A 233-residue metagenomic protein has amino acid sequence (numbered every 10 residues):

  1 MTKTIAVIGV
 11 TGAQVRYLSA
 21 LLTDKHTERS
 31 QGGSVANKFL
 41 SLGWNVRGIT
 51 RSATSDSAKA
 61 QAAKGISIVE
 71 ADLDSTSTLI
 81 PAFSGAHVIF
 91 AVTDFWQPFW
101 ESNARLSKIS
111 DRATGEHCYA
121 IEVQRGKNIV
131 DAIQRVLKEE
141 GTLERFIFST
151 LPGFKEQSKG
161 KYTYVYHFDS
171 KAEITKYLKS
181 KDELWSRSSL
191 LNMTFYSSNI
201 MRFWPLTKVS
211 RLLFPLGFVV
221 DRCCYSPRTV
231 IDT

Functional and structural regions predicted by a protein language model:
T2-K59, D74-T76, F95-L106, A113-Y119 (+1 more regions): Oxidoreductase cofactor-interface core, primarily capturing Rossmann-like NAD(P)-dependent enzymes
A53-V88: Conserved Rossmann-fold cofactor-binding substructure of NAD(P)-dependent oxidoreductases
A62, F83, A120-V123, K127 (+1 more regions): Generic alpha-helical scaffold signal
T78, I121, N128-E144: Fungal eukaryote-biased detector of long internal structured cores
H87, Q134, F154-E156: Alpha-helical repeat scaffolds in large eukaryotic proteins
F90-T93: Periplasmic-binding protein-like
G126, V130, T175-L178: Short-chain dehydrogenase/reductase
